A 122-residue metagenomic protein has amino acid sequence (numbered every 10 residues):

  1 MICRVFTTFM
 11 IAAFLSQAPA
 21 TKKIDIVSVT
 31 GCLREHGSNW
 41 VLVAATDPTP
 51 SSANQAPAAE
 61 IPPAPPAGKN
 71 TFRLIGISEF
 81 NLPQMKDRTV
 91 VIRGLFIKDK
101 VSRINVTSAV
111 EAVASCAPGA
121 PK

Functional and structural regions predicted by a protein language model:
I2-A18: Hydrophobic h-region of N-terminal signal peptides that target proteins for export in Gram-negative bacteria
F14-K122: Conserved RNA-binding domains used in RNP assembly and mRNA/RNA metabolism
